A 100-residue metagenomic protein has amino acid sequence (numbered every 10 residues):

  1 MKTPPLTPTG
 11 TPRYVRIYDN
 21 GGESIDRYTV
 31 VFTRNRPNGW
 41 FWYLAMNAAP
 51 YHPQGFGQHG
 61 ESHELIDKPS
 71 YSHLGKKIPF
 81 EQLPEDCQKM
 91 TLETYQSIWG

Functional and structural regions predicted by a protein language model:
K2-E23: Negatively charged, low-complexity tracts enriched in Asp/Glu with abundant Ser/Thr
Y18-D86: Acidic, low-complexity, intrinsically disordered interaction modules
